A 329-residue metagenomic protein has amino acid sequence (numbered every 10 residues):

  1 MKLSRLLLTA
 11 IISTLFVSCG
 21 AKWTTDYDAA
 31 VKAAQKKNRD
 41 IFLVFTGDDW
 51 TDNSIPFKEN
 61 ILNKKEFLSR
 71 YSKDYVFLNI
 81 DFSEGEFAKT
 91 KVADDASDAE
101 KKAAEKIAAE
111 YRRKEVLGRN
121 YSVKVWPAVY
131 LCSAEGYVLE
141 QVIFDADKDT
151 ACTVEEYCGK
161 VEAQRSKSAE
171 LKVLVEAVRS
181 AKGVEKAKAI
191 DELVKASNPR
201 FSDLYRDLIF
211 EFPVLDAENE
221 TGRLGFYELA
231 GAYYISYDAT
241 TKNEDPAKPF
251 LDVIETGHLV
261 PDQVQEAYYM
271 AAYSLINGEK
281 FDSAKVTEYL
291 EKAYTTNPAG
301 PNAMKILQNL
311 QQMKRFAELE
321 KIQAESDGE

Functional and structural regions predicted by a protein language model:
M1-K2: N-terminal secretory signal peptides that target proteins for export/translocation
R5-L15: Sec-dependent N-terminal signal peptides
A21-T25, G47, N60, K64-Y111: Thiol-based oxidoreductase modules, predominantly thioredoxin-like and allied folds used for disulfide exchange
T25-N63, F67: Local sequence-structure signature of Cys/Sec-based thiol-disulfide redox active-site neighborhoods
K37-F42, S72-N79, K124-W126, A134-Y137: Loop/turn elements at helix/coil->beta-strand transitions in domains of secreted/extracellular proteins
N53-F57, K89-K91, E140-F144: Short, solvent-exposed loop/turn and secondary-structure capping segments
E100-A109, V116-R119, V123-K167: Non-catalytic, surface beta->alpha helical segment in thiol-disulfide oxidoreductase systems
E170-E329: Oxidative protein folding and maturation machinery
